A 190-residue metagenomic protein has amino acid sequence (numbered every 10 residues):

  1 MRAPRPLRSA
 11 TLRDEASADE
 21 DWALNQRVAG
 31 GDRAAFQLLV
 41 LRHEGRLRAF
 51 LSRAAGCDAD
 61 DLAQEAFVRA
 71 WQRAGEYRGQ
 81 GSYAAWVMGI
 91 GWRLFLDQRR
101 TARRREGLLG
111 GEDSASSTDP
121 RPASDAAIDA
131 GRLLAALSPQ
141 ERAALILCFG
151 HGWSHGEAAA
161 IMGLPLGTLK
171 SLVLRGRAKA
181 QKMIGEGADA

Functional and structural regions predicted by a protein language model:
R2-R8, R27, A127, R132 (+2 more regions): C-terminal edge and immediately downstream basic/flexible tail or linker adjoining helix-turn-helix-like DNA-binding
R5, S17-D21, D97, R105-L134: Internal acidic/polar
A10-R13, A29-L38, R48-E65, L166 (+1 more regions): Short, charged helix-capping/linker segments at alpha-helix termini
V40, A136-I161, E186: Short amphipathic alpha helix immediately N-terminal
D61-V68, G81-R93, S171: Structural recognition of an alpha-helix C-terminal capping motif at a helix-to-coil junction
A66, I90, L145, E157-A159 (+1 more regions): Hydrophobic positions on the alpha-helical face of helix-turn-helix-like DNA-binding modules
Q72-G79, G89-G110: Arg/Lys-rich amphipathic alpha helix in sigma70-family domain 2
W92, L96, E141, G150 (+1 more regions): DNA-recognition helix of helix-turn-helix
